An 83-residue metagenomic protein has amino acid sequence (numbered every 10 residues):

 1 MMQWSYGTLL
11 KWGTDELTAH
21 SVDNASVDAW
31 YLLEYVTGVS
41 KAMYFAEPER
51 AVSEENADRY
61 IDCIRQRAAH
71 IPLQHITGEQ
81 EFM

Functional and structural regions predicted by a protein language model:
M1-F45, V52, D62: Non-catalytic accessory regions of SAM-dependent methyltransferases
E34-M83: Conserved AdoMet
